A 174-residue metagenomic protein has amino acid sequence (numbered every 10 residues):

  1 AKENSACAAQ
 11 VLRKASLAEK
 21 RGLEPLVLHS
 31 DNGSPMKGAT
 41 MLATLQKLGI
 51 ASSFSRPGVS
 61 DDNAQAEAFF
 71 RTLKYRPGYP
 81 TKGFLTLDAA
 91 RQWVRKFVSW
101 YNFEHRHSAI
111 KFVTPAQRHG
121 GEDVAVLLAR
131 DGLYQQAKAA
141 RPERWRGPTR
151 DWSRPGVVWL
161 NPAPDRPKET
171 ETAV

Functional and structural regions predicted by a protein language model:
A1-V174: Charged DNA-binding/catalytic regions of mobile-element recombinases
